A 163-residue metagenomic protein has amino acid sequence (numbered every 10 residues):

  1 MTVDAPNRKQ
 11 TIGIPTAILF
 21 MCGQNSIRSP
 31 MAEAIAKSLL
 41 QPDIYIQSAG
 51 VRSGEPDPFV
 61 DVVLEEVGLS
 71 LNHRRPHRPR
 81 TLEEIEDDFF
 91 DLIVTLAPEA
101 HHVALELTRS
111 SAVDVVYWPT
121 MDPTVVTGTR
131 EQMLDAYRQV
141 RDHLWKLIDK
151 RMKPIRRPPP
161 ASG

Functional and structural regions predicted by a protein language model:
T2-G163: Short polar/charged helix/loop
